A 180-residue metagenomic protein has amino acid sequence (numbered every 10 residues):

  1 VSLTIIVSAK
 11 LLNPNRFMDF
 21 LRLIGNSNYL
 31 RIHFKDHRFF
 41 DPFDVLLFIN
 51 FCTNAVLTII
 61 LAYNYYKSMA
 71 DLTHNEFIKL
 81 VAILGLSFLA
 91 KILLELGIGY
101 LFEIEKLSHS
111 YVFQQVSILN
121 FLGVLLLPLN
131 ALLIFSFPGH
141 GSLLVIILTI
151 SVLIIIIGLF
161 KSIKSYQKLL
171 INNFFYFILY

Functional and structural regions predicted by a protein language model:
S2, N54-L57, S87, K91 (+2 more regions): Membrane-embedded alpha-helical transmembrane segments of multi-pass integral membrane proteins
S2-S8: Hydrophobic core segments of alpha-helical transmembrane domains in multi-pass membrane transport and ion-translocation
I5, D44-F51, I78, A82-L86 (+2 more regions): Alpha-helical transmembrane segments of integral membrane proteins, emphasizing hydrophobic/aromatic residues
A9-E103: Selected alpha-helical membrane-embedding segments in polytopic membrane proteins
G99-Y180: Hydrophobic alpha-helical transmembrane segments and adjacent short intramembrane/lumenal linkers of inner/organellar
